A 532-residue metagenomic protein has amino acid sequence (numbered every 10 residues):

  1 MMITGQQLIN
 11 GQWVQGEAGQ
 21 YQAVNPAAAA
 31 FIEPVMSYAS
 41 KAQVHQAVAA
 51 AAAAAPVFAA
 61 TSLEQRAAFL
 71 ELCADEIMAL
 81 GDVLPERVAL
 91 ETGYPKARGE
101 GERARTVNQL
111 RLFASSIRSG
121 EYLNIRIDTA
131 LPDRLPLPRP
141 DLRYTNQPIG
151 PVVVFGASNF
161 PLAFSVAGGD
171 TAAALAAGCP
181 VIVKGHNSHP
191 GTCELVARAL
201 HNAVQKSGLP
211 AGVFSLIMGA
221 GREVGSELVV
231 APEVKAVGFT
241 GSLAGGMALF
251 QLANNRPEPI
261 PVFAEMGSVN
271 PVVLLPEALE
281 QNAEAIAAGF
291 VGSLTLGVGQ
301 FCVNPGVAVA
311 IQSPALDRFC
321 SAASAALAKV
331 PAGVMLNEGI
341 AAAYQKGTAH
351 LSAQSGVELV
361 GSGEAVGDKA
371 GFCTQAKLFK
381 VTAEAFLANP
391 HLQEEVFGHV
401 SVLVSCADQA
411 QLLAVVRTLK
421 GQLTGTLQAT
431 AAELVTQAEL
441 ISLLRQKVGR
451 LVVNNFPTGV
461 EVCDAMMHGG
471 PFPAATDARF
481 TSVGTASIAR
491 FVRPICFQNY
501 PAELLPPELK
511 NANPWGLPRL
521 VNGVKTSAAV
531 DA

Functional and structural regions predicted by a protein language model:
M1-P140: N-terminal Rossmann-like NAD(P)+-binding subdomain of aldehyde/semialdehyde dehydrogenases
V14, N159, S188, G221-E223 (+12 more regions): Short, glycine-/Ser/Thr-/acidic-enriched flexible segments
P26-A27, K41-V44, L63, E280-A283 (+3 more regions): Residues at or immediately preceding the N-termini of alpha-helices
A27, F31-P34, G208, V234 (+2 more regions): Conserved C-terminal structural/oligomerization subdomain of aldehyde/semialdehyde dehydrogenase
A29-A30, R66, V88, G178 (+6 more regions): Residue-level signal for inorganic ion chemistry
A55, A59, A74-G81, P85-V88 (+19 more regions): Structural signal for hydrophobic packing residues in well-ordered secondary-structure cores of soluble enzyme domains
E121-I286, V291, V309, S313-L316 (+1 more regions): Rossmann-like NAD(P) dinucleotide-binding subdomain of oxidoreductase/dehydrogenase enzymes
A199-N202, A244-L387, A414: ALDH superfamily catalytic-core signature
